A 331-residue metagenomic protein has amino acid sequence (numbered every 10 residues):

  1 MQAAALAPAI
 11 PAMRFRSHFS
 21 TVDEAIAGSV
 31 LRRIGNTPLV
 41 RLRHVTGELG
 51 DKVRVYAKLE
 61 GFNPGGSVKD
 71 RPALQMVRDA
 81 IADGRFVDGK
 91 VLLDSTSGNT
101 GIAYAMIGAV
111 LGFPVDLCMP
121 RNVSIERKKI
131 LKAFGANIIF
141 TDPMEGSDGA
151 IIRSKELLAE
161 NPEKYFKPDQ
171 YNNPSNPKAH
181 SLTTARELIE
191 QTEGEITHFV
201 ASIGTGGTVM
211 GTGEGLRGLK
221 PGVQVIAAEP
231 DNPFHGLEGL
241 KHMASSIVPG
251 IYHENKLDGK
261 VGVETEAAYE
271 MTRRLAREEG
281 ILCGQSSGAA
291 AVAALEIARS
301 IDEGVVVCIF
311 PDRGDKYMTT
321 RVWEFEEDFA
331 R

Functional and structural regions predicted by a protein language model:
L6-R331: PLP-dependent amino-acid enzyme catalytic core
